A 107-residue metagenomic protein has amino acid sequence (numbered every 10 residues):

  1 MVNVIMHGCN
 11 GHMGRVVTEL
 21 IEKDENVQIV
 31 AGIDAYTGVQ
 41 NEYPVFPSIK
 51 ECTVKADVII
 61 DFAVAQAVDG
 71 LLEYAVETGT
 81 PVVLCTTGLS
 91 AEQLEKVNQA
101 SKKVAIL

Functional and structural regions predicted by a protein language model:
M1-I5: Extreme N-terminal starter segment of soluble prokaryotic enzymes
H7-T18: N-terminal Rossmann NAD(P)H-binding glycine-rich loop of SDR-like oxidoreductase domains
E22-E42: NAD(P)-binding Rossmann-fold cofactor-contacting core
I29, N41-K55: Short acidic low-complexity segments
I29, V45, V82-V83, I106: Hydrophobic beta-strand scaffold residues
I49-V54, V58, Q66-C85: Rossmann-fold NAD(P) dinucleotide-binding segment
E73, E77, T86-L107: Rossmann-fold NAD(P)-binding glycine/threonine-rich loop
